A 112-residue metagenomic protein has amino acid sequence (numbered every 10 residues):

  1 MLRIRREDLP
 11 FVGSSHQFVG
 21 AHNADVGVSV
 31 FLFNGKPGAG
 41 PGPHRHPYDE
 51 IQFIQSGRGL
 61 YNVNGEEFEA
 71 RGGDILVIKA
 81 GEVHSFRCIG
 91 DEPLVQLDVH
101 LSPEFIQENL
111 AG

Functional and structural regions predicted by a protein language model:
M1-V28, N109-G112: A short, N-terminal "cap"/entry segment at the start of jelly-roll beta-barrel domains of the cupin/DSBH fold
V30-R45: Conserved short histidine dyad/triad with adjacent acidic residue
A39-P41, G57-N62: Short beta-strand segments in beta-sandwich/barrel cores
D49, F53-G59: Glycine- and acidic-residue-biased ligand/ion/polar-headgroup-sensing regions
R58-L60, E67, V83, P93: Structural motif
E66-G81: Short acidic-glycine-tyrosine-enriched beta hairpin
A80-I106: Ligand-binding loop in jelly-roll beta-barrel domains
